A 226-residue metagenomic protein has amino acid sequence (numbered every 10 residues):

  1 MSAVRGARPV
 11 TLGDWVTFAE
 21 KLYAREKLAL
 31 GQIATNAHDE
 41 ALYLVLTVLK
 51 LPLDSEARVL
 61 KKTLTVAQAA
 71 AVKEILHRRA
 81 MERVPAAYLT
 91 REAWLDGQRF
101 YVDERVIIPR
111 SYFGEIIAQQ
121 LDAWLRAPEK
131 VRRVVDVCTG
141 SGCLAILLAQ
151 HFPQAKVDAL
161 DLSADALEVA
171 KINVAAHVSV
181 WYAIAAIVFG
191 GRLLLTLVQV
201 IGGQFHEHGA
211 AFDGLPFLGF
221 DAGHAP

Functional and structural regions predicted by a protein language model:
S2-L95: N-terminal auxiliary segments of SAM/dcSAM-dependent transferases
V59-L60, A70-P153, V157-I172: SAM-dependent Rossmann-like transferase core, predominantly class I methyltransferases with a strong bias toward
V137-G140, R192, G202, P226: Conserved proline-anchored active-site loop of SAM-dependent methyltransferases that bridges a beta-strand
K171-A186: S-adenosyl-L-methionine
A176, L194-L195, F205-H208: Short linear/disordered segments characteristic of secreted peptide precursors and small low-complexity proteins
I184-V198, G203: Intrinsically disordered, low-complexity segments enriched in glycine and mixed charged residues
V200, F205-G209, G214, A222-A225: Alpha-helix boundary/capping motif
